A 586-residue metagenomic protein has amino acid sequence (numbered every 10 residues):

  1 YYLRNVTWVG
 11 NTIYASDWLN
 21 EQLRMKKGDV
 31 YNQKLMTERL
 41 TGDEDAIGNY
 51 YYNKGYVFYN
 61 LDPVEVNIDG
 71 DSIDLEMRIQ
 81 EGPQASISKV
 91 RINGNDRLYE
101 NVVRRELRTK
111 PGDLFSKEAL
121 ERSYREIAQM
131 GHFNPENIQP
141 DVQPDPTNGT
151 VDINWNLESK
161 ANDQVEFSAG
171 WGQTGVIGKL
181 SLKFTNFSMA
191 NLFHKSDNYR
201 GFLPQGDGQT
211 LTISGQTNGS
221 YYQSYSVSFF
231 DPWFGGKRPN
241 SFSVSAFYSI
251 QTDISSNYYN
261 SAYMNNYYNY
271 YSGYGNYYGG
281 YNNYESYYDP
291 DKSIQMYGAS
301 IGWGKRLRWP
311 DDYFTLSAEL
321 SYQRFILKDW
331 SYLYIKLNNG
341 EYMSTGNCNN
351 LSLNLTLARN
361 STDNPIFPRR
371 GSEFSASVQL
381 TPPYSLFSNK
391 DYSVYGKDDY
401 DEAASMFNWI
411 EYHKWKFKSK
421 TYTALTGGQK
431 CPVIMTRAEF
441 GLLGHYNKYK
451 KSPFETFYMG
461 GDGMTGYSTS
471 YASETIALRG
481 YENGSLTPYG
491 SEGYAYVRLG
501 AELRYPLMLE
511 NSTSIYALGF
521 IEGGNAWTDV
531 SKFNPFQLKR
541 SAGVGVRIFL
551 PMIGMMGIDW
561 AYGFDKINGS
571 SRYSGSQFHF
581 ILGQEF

Functional and structural regions predicted by a protein language model:
Y1-M130, N134-P135, D141-I153, L157 (+3 more regions): Interaction-mediating elements
G42-D62, E136, Q223, A299 (+2 more regions): Phosphate-interacting basic helix/loop segments used at nucleotide- and nucleic-acid interfaces
R97, S116-F367, E373, R479-G480 (+2 more regions): Gram-negative/organellar outer-membrane beta-barrel architecture
E100, Y124, G172-G175, A246-F247 (+5 more regions): Active/binding-pocket-proximal capping segment
R104, S256-N257, S388-K390, D529-K532: Short acidic, glycine/proline-rich loop/turn micro-motifs
T147-G149, D163-G172, K328-L507, S512 (+4 more regions): C-terminal outer-membrane beta-barrel translocator/porin domains of Gram-negative envelope proteins and their
M464-S470, S531-F586: C-terminal beta-signal and terminal closure region of outer-membrane beta-barrel proteins
